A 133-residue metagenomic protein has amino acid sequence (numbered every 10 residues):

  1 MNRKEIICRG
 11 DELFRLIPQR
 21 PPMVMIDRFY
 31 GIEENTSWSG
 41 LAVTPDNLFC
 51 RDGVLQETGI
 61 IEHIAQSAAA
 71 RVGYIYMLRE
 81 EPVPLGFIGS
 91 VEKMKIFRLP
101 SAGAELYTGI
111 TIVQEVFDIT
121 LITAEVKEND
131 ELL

Functional and structural regions predicted by a protein language model:
N2-R3, A70, S101-A104, T111-L133: HotDog/MaoC-like acyl-thioester-processing domains
K4-I7, A70-Y107: Hydrophobic beta-strand-centered segment that forms part of the acyl-chain substrate-binding groove
G10-R20: Short aromatic-glycine motifs in intrinsically disordered, low-complexity regions
F14, D27-Y30, F97, T111-V113 (+1 more regions): Conserved positions in beta-strands of structured domains
P21-Q56: Catalytic strand-loop segment that frames the active site of acyl-thioester-processing enzymes
M23-M25, L106, T120: Hydrophobic core residues within well-ordered beta-strands of beta-rich domains
A42-Y76: A conserved, well-ordered hydrophobic junction motif at loop->secondary-structure transitions
